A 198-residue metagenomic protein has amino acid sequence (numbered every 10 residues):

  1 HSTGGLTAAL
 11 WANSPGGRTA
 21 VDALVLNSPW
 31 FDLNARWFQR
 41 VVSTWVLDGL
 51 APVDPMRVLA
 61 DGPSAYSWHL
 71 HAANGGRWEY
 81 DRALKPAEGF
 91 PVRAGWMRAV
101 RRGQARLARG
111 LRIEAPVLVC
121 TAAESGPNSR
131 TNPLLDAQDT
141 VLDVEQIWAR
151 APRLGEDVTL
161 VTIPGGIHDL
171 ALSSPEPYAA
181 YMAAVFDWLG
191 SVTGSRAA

Functional and structural regions predicted by a protein language model:
H1-A12, G16-P29, C120-A122, N132 (+3 more regions): Structured catalytic core of nucleotide-sugar glycosyltransferases
T3, T7-V92: Alpha/beta-hydrolase-fold enzymes
G4-L6, G126-N128, L170: Short, active-site-adjacent cap segments at secondary-structure transitions
N13, F38-V42, P133-L135, P175-Y178: Short, glycine/charged-enriched secondary-structure capping and boundary segments
F31, E124-G126, I167: Short, glycine/serine-rich, charged loops/turns that create anion-binding and catalytic segments at active sites
L59-E156: Serine-hydrolase catalytic core
D157-A198: Catalytic active-site module of serine/aspartate enzymes centered on a nucleophile-bearing elbow/loop
